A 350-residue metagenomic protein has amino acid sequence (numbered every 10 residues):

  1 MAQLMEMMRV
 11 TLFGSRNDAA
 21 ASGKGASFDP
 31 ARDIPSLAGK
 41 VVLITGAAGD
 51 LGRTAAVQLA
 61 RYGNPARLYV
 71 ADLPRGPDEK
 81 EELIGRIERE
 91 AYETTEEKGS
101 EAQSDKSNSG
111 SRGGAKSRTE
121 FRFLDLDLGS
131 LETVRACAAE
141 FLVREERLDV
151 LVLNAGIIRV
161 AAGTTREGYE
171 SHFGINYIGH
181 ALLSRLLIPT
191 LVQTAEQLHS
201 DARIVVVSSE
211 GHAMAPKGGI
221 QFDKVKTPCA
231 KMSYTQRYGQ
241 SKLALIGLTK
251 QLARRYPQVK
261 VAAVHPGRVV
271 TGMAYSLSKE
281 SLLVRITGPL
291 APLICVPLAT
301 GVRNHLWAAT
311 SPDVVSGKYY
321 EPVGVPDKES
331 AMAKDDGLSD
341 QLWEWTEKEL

Functional and structural regions predicted by a protein language model:
M1-A2: Universal eukaryotic N-terminal targeting presequences
M8-Y275: Rossmann-fold NAD(P)H-dependent dehydrogenase/reductase core
D78-E82, M273, V284-P297: Extended hydrophobic/aromatic segments used for targeting, binding, or gating
G114-K116, T227-C229, E280-L290: A short C-terminal helix-loop "cap" of Rossmann-like NAD(P)-dependent dehydrogenase/epimerase domains
V134, S241, G288-D327, D336-D340: C-terminal helical subdomain
Q251, N304-W307, W345: Generic recognition of well-ordered alpha-helical segments
R254, K279, T310-V314, K348: Short, well-ordered loop/turn and helix-capping segments at boundaries between secondary-structure elements and domains
A331-L350: C-terminal amphipathic/interface module of NAD(P)-dependent oxidoreductases and related NAD-binding regulators
